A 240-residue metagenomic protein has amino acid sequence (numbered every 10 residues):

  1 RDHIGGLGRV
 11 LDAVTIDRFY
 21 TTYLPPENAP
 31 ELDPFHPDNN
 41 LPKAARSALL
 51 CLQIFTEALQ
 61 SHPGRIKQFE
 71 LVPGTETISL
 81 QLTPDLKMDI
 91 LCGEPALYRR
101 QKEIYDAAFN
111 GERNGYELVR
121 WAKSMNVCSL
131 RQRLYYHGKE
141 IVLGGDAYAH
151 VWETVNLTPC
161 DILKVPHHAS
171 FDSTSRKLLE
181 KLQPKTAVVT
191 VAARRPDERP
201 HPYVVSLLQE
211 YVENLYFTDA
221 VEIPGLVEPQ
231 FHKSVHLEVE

Functional and structural regions predicted by a protein language model:
R1-D12, L97-P200: Active-site-proximal loop/helix segments of hydrolase catalytic cores
I4-E140, E213-N214, T218-E222, L226-E240: Flexible, acidic/histidine-containing loops and adjacent segments that form or flank the divalent-metal
K177-Q183, V188, R195-E240: C-terminal regions of proteins
